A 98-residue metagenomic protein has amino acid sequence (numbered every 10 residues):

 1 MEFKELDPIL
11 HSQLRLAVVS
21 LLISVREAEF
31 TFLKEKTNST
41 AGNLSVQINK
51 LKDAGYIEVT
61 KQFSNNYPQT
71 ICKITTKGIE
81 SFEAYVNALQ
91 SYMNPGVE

Functional and structural regions predicted by a protein language model:
E2-F3, S20, I79-E98: Amphipathic alpha-helical dimerization/coiled-coil segments that flank or bridge DNA-binding/regulatory modules
E2-T40, Q62-N65, Q69-K73: N-terminal helix-turn-helix DNA-binding core of bacterial DNA-binding proteins
N43: Residues in the helix-turn-helix
Q47: Residues within the DNA-recognition helix of helix-turn-helix
G55: Glycine-centered, phosphate/nucleic-acid-interacting loop/turn motifs that mediate DNA/RNA or nucleotide
V59: Short beta-strand "wing" residues that participate in macromolecule-binding interfaces
